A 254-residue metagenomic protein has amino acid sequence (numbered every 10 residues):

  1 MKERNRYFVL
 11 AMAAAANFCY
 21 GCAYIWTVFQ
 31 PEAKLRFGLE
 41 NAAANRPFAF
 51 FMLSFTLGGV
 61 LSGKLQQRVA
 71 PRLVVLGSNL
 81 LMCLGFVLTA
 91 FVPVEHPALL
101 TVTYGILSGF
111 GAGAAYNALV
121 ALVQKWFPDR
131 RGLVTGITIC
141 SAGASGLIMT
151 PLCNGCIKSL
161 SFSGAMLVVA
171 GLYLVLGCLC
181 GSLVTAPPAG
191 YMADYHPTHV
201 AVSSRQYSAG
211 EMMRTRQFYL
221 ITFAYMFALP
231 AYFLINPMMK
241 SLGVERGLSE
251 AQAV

Functional and structural regions predicted by a protein language model:
N17-F18, G85, P97-A114, M226: Hydrophobic core of transmembrane alpha-helices in multi-pass small-molecule transporters, especially MFS/SLC-type
Y24, M52-V60, L147: Residue-level signature of mid-helix packing/kink "hotspots" within the transmembrane helices of 12-pass Major
W26-A33, G210-V254: Extracytoplasmic gate region of multi-pass secondary transporters
A33, A112-F127, V134-T135: Intracellular juxtamembrane helix-capping segments at the cytosolic ends of symmetry-related transmembrane helices
G58-P71: Helix-to-loop junctions at the C-terminal end of transmembrane segments in multipass secondary transporters
L80-V94: C-terminal ends and interior cores of transmembrane alpha-helices in multi-pass membrane transporters/permeases
S141-A189: Helix-loop-helix hairpin linking two adjacent transmembrane segments in secondary transporters
A186-Y207: Flexible cytoplasmic inter-helical loops of multi-pass small-molecule transporters
